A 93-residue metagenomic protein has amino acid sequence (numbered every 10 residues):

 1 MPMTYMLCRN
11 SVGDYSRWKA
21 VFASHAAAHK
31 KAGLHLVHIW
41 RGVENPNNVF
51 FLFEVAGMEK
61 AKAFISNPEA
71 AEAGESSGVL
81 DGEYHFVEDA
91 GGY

Functional and structural regions predicted by a protein language model:
M1-A71, S77-Y93: Short S/T/G/P-rich N-terminal loop/turn motif that feeds into the first structured element of a domain
